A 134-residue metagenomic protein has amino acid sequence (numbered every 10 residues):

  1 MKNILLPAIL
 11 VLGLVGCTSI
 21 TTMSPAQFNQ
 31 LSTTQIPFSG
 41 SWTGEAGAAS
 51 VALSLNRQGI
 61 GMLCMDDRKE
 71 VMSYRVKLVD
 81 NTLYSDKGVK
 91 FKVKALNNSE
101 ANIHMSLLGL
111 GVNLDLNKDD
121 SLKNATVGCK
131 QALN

Functional and structural regions predicted by a protein language model:
M1-I4: Positively charged n-region of N-terminal signal peptides that target proteins for export
V11, Q58, L122-K123: Processing junctions and N-termini across compartments
G13-G16: C-terminal motif of bacterial Sec signal peptides marking the signal peptidase cleavage site
T18, L63-M65, G128-K130: Sequence contexts marking disulfide-bonded cysteines in secreted/extracellular proteins
T21-Q30, G44-A52, Y84-N134: Beta-sheet ligand-binding and adhesion/scaffold domains
F38-S41: A glycine-anchored, Pro-Gly-centered beta-turn/N-cap motif
G44-T82, G88: N-terminal glycine/threonine-rich, aromatic-flanked beta-hairpin/loop signature
